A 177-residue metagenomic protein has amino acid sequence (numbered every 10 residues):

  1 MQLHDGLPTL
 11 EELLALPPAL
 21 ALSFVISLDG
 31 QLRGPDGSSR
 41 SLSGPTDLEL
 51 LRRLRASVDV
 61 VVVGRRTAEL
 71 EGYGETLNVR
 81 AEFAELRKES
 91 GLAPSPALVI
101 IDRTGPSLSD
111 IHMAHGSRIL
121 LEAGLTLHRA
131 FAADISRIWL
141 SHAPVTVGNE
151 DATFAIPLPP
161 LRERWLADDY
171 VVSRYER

Functional and structural regions predicted by a protein language model:
M1-R177: Enzymes that bind and transform nitrogen-containing heteroaromatic metabolites
